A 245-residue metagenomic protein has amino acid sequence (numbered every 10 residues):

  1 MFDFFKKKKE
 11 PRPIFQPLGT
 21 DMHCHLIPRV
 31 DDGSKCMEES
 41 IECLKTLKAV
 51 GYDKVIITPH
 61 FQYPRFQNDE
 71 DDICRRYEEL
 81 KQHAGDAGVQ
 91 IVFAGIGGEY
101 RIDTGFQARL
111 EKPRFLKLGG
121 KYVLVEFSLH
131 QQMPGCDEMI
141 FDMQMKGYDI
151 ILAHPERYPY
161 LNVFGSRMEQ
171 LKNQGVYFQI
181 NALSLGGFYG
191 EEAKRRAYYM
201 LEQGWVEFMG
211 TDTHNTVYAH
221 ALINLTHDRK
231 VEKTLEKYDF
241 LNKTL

Functional and structural regions predicted by a protein language model:
M1-I91: An N-terminally biased module of ancient metal coordination in phosphate/nucleic-acid-related enzymes
F2-D3, P11-R29, G165-A182, G186 (+1 more regions): Mobile, glycine- and charge-enriched loop segments and immediately flanking short secondary-structure elements within
T20-C24, V55-I57, A94-G98, V123-V125 (+3 more regions): Hydrophobic faces of well-ordered beta-strands that scaffold small-molecule active sites in alpha/beta enzyme cores
H25-I27, H60-F61, G97-R101, S128-H130 (+3 more regions): Active-site beta-loop-alpha junctions enriched in small/polar residues
K48, Q144, L201-E202: Non-catalytic positions within long, well-ordered alpha-helices that form the structural scaffold/packing of enzyme
Q67-G175: Extended substrate/RNA-proximal surfaces in nucleic-acid metabolism proteins
V206-A221: Short acidic/histidine-rich active-site segments
I223-L245: Mid-to-C-terminal alpha-helical segments outside catalytic/metal-binding sites
